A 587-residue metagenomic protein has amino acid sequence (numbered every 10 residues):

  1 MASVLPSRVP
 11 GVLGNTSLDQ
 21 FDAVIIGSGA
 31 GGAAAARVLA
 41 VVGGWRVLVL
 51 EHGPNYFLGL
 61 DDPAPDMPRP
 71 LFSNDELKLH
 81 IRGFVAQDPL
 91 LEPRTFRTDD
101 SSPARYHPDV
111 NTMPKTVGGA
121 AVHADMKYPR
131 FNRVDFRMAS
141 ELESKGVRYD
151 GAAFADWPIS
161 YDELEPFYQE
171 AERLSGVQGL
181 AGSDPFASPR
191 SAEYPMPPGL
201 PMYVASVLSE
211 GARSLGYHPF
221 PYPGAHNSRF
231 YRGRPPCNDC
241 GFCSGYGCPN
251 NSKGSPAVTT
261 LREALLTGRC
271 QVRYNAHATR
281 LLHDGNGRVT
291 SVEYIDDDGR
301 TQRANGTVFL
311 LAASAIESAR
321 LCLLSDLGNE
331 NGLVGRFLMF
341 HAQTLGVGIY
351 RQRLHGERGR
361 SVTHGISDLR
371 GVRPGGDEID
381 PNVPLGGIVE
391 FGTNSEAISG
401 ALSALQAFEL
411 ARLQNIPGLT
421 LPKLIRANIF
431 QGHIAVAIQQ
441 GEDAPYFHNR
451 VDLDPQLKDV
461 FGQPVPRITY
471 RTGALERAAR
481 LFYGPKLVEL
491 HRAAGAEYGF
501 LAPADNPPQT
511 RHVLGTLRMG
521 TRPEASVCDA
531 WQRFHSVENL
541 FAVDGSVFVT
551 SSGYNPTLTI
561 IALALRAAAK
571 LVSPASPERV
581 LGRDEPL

Functional and structural regions predicted by a protein language model:
A2-R148, A153-E170, N329-Q352, G356-H364 (+1 more regions): N-terminal glycine-rich phosphate/pyrophosphate-binding loop and immediately adjacent elements
I25, G29-A30, A34, G199 (+2 more regions): Residue-level detector of alpha-helix initiation sites
V41-F72, T267, A276, R280-D284 (+4 more regions): Glycine-rich loop(s) and the adjacent beta-strand/alpha-helix scaffold that form part
L58-D61, Q178-A192, E497-D505, P577-E585: Short, glycine/acidic-rich hinge or "gate" loops at secondary-structure transitions that mediate conformational
G83-P93, S102-V110, K127, A139-H277 (+1 more regions): Conserved redox-cofactor binding core of oxidoreductases
T95-E143, D150-G151, W157-Y161, N331-P464 (+4 more regions): FAD cofactor-binding and catalytic pocket of flavoenzymes
P221-A225, P236-C243, T279-H283, A427-D443 (+3 more regions): A glycine-rich dinucleotide-binding beta-alpha-beta segment and adjacent secondary-structure elements that constitute
T550-A569: A conserved FAD-binding loop/helix module that cradles the flavin
